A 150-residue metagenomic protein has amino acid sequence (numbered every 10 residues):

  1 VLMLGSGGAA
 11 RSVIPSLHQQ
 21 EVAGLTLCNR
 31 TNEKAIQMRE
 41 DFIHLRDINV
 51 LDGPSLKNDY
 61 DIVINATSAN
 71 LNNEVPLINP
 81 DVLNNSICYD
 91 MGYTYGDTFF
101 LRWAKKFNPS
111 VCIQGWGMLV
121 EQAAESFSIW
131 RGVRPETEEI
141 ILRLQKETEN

Functional and structural regions predicted by a protein language model:
V1-H18, N29: Glycine-rich adenosine-cofactor-binding loop
G7-A9, S68-L71, T94: Short glycine-rich anion-binding loops that position phosphate/pyrophosphate groups of nucleotides and phosphorylated
H18-G24, K106-V111: Conserved S-adenosyl-L-methionine
Q20-F42: NAD(P)-binding Rossmann-fold cofactor-contacting core
L45-Y60: Short acidic low-complexity segments
D59, N70-M91, F99, W103: Rossmann-fold NAD(P) dinucleotide-binding segment
S86-T137: Rossmann-fold NAD(P)-binding glycine/threonine-rich loop
T137-N150: A short, charged, Gly/Pro-tolerant segment at domain boundaries
